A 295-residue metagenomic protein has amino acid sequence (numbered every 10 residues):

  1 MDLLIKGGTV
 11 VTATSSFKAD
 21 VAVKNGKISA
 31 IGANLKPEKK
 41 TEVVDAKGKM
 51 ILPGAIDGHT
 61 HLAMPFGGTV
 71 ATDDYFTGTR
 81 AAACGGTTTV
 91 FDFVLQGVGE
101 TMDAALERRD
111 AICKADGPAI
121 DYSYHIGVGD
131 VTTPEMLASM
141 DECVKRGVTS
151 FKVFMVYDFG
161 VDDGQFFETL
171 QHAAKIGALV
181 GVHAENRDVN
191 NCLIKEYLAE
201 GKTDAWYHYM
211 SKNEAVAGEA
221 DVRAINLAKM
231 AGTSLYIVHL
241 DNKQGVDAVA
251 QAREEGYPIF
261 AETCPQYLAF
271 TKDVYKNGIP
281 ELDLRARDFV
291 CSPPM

Functional and structural regions predicted by a protein language model:
M1-P53: Histidine-rich, glycine-flanked metal-binding segment
G8, G26, G48, H59 (+7 more regions): Divalent metal-coordination and catalytic microenvironments
K47-C113: Metal-associated gating/positioning segment near the N- to mid-region
D57-T60, G85-F93, P118-S123, A199-Y209 (+1 more regions): Gly-rich Lys/Arg/Thr-decorated short loops/hinges at beta-loop-alpha junctions or inter-strand turns that position
G58-D73, S123-M136, M155-D158, M210-A215: Active-site mouth loops of central-metabolism enzymes
I112-V128: A glycine-rich helix N-cap at a beta->alpha junction
E135-M295: Histidine/acidic residue-rich metal-binding segments in metalloenzymes
